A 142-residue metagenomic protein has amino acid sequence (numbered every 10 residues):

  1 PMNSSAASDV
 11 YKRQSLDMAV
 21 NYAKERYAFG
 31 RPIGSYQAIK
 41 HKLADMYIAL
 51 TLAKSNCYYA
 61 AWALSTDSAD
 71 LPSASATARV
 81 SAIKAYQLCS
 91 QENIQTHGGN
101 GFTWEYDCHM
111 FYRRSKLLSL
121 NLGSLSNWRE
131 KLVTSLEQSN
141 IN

Functional and structural regions predicted by a protein language model:
P1-A7, Y11: Single conserved hydrophobic/aromatic residue that forms the stacking wall/gate of nucleotide- or nucleobase-binding
K12-R13, A82: C-terminal structural segment of proteins
V20, K24, R31, Y47-S81 (+2 more regions): C-terminal helix-coil-helix/basic helical segment that borders enzyme active sites and/or dimer interfaces and provides
P32, Y36, K42, G99-T103 (+1 more regions): Gly/Ser/Thr-rich beta-alpha loop segments that engage phosphate groups in nucleotides
A38-H41, D45-I48, L52, T77-K84 (+2 more regions): DHp/HisKA dimerization-phosphoacceptor four-helix bundle of two-component histidine kinases and homologous
W62, Y86-Y112: A glycine-biased, small/acidic residue-tolerant capping/turn segment at secondary-structure junctions
N100-N142: Glycine-rich phosphate/cofactor-binding loops in nucleotide/flavin-utilizing enzymes
